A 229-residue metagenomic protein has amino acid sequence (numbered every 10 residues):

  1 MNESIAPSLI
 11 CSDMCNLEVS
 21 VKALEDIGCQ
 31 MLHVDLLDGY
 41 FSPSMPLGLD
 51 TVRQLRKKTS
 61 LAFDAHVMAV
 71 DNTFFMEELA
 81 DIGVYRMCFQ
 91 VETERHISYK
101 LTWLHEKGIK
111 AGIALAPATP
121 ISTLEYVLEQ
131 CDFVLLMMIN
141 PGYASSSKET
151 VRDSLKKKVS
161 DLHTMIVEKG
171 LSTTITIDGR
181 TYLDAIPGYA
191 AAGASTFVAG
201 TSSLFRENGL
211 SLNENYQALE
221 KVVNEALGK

Functional and structural regions predicted by a protein language model:
E3-L9, L32-V34, L55, F63-V67 (+5 more regions): Hydrophobic faces of well-ordered beta-strands that scaffold small-molecule active sites in alpha/beta enzyme cores
L17, L24, D35, L79 (+6 more regions): Conserved, mostly hydrophobic/aromatic
V19-V21, D71-D81, A118-Q130, G179-F197: Catalytic cores of alpha/beta
E25-Q30, T59-L61, A80-M87, W103-G112 (+3 more regions): Glycine-enriched alpha-helix->loop->beta-strand junction motifs that scaffold or abut catalytic
V34-W103: N-terminal active-site wall of soluble small-molecule enzyme domains
D38-P46, D50, V127-T164, K169-T174 (+1 more regions): Glycine/Thr-rich beta-alpha phosphate-binding loop at enzyme active sites
M87-H96, M137-S147, A192-N215: Glycine-rich phosphate-binding active-site loops on the catalytic face of alpha/beta enzymes
L104, L204-K229: C-terminal helical cap(s) of enzyme catalytic domains, especially alpha/beta-barrels
